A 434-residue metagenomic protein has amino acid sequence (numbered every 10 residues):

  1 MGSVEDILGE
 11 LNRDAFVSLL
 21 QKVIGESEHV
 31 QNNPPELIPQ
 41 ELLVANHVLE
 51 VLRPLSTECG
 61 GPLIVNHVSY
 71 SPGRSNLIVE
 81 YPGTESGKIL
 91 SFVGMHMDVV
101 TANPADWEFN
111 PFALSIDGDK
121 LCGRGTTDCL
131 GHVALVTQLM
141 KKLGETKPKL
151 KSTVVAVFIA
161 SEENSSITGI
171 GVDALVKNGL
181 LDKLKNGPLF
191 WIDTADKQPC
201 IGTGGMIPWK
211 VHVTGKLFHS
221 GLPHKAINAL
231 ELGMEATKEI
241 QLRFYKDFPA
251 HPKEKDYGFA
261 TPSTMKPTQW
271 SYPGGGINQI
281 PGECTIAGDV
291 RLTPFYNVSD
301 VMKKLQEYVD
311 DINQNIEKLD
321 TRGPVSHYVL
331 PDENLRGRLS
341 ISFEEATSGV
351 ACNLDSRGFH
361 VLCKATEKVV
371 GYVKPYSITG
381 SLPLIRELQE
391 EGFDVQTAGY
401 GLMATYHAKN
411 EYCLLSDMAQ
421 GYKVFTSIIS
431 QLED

Functional and structural regions predicted by a protein language model:
M1-V4, L8-L11, L42-L43, T194 (+2 more regions): Metal-dependent amide/peptide-bond hydrolase catalytic core, centered on the "pita-bread" metallohydrolase fold
G2-P104, E283-A287, D417: N-terminal helical capping/dimerization or prosegment-like subdomains of hydrolases acting on amide or phosphate bonds
P34-Q40, F158-E163, Y376: Conserved short loop/turn motifs at secondary-structure junctions
G87-F158: Active-site metal-coordination/substrate-binding segment of hydrolases, especially metallo-dependent peptidases
I89-F92, K120, V155, G187-F190 (+2 more regions): Structural motif
G94-H96, V157-I159, F190-D193, H212-T214 (+1 more regions): Short beta-strand segments
C129-T203: Acidic/histidine-rich catalytic neighborhood of metal-dependent amide-processing enzymes
